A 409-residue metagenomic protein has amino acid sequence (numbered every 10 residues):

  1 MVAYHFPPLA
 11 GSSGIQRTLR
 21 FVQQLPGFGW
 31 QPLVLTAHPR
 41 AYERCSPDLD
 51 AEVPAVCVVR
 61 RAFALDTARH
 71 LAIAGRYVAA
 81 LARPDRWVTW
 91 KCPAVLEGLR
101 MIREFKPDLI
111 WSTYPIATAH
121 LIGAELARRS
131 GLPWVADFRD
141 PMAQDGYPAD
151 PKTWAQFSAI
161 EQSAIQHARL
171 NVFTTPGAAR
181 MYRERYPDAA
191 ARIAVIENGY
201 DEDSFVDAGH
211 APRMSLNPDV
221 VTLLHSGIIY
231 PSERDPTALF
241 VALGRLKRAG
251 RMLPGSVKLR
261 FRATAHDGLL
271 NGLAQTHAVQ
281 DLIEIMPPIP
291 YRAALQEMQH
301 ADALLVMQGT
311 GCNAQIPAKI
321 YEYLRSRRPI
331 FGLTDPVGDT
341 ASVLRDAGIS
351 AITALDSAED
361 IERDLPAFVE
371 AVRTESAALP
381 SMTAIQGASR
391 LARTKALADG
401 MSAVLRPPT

Functional and structural regions predicted by a protein language model:
M1-F63, L391, K395, D399-T409: N-terminal subdomain of nucleotide-sugar transferases
V34-I102: A conserved catalytic-core segment of Leloir-type glycosyltransferases
R40, S130-V135, A143-S163, E202: Nucleotide-sugar donor phosphate/pyrophosphate-binding loop at the beta->alpha transition of glycosyltransferases
P47, Y200-D219: Acidic anion/phosphate-binding donor-loop and adjacent secondary structure in glycosyltransferase catalytic cores
L99, T118-L121, E125-R129, K152-N171: Membrane-proximal helix-turn-helix segments that form the acceptor-binding/catalytic region of lipid-linked
G177, G199: Carbohydrate-associated surface elements
S215-E233, F240-V241, R393: Conserved donor-binding/catalytic core segment of Leloir-type glycosyltransferases
R251-A263, D267-A293, I352-T353: Nucleotide-activated donor-binding/catalytic signature segment of Leloir-type glycosyltransferases, i.e., the conserved
